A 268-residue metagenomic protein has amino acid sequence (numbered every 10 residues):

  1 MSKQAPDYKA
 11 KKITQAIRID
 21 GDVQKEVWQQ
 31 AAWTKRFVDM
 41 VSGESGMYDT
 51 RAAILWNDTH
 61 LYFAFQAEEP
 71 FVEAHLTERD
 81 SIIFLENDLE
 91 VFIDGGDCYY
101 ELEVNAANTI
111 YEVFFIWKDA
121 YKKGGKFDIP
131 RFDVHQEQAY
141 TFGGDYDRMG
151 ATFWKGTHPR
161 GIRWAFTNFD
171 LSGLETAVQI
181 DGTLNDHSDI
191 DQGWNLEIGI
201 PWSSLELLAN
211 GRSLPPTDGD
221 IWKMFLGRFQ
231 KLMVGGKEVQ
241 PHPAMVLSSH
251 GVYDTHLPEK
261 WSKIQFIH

Functional and structural regions predicted by a protein language model:
M1-H268: Structural preference for beta-rich elements and adjacent junctions enriched in aromatics
